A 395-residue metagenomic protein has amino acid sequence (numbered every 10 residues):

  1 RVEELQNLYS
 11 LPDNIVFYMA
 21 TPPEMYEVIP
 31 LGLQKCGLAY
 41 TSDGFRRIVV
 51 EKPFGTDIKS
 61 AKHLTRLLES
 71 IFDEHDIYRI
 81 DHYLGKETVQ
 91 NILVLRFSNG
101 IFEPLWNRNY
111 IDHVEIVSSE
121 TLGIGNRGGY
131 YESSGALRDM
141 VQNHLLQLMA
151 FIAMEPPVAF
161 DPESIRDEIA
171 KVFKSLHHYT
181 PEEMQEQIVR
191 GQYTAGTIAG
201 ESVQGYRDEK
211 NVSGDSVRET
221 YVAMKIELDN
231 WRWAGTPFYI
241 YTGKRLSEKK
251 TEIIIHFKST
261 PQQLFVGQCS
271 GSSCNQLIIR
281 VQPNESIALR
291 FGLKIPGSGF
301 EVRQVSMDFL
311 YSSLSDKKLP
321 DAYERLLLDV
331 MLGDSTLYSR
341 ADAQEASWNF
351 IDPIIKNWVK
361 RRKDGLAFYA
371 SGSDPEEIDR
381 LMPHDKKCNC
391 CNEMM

Functional and structural regions predicted by a protein language model:
R1-V50, F54-M395: Secretory/organelle targeting and membrane-embedding segments
